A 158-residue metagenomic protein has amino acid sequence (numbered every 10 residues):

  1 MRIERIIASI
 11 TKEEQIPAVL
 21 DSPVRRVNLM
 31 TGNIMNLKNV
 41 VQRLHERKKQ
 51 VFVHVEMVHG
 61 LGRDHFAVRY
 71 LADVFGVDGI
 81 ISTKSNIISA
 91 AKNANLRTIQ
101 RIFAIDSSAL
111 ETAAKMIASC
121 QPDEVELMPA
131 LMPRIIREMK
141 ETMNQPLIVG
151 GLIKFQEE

Functional and structural regions predicted by a protein language model:
M1-V55, H59-G62, G76-V77: Conserved N-terminal beta1-alpha1 strand-loop-helix module at the mouth
R5-A8, V27-L29, V51-V55, I80-I81 (+3 more regions): Hydrophobic faces of well-ordered beta-strands that scaffold small-molecule active sites in alpha/beta enzyme cores
I16-V19, F66-F75, K115-S119, R134-V149 (+1 more regions): Catalytic cores of alpha/beta
P23, Q50-V51, Y70, L96 (+1 more regions): Generic signal for short, ordered secondary-structure residues within or immediately flanking folded domains
P23-R25, Q121-E124: Short acidic/histidine-rich motifs immediately flanking catalytic phosphotransfer sites in two-component signaling
T31-K48, G60-H65, S82-L96, I105-A113 (+2 more regions): Active-site-adjacent beta->alpha loops and helix N-cap segments on the catalytic face of soluble alpha/beta enzymes
V53-V55, A72-D73, Q121-P122: Short, basic, glycine/proline-bearing loop/turn elements
